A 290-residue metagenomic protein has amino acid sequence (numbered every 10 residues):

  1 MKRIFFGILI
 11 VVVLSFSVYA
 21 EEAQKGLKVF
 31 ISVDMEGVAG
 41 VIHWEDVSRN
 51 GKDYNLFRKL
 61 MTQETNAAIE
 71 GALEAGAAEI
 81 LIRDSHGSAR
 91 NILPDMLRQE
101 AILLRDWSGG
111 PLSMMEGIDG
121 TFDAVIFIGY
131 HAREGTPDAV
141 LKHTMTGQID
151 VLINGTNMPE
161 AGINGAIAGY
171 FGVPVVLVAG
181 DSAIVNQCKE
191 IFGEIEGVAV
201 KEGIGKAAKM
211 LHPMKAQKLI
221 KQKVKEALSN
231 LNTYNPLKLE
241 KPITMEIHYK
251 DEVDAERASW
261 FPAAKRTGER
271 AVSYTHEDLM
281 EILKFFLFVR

Functional and structural regions predicted by a protein language model:
I4-L14: Sec-dependent N-terminal signal peptides
V18-E22: Boundary at the C-terminal end of the N-terminal hydrophobic targeting segment
G40-T65, G197-V200: A short alpha/beta connector and helix-capping loop motif
K52-R83, A89, I102, K223-N230: Alpha/propeptide regions of enzymes that mature by internal proteolysis
I80, A216, K223-R290: C-terminal accessory domains and tails appended to enzymatic cores
Q99-I118: A glycine-rich helix N-cap at a beta->alpha junction
M145-F171, G180-I184: Active-site glycine-rich loop that binds ribose-phosphate moieties when present
I167-V175, A179-L228: Active-site rim beta-loop-alpha module in soluble metabolic enzymes
